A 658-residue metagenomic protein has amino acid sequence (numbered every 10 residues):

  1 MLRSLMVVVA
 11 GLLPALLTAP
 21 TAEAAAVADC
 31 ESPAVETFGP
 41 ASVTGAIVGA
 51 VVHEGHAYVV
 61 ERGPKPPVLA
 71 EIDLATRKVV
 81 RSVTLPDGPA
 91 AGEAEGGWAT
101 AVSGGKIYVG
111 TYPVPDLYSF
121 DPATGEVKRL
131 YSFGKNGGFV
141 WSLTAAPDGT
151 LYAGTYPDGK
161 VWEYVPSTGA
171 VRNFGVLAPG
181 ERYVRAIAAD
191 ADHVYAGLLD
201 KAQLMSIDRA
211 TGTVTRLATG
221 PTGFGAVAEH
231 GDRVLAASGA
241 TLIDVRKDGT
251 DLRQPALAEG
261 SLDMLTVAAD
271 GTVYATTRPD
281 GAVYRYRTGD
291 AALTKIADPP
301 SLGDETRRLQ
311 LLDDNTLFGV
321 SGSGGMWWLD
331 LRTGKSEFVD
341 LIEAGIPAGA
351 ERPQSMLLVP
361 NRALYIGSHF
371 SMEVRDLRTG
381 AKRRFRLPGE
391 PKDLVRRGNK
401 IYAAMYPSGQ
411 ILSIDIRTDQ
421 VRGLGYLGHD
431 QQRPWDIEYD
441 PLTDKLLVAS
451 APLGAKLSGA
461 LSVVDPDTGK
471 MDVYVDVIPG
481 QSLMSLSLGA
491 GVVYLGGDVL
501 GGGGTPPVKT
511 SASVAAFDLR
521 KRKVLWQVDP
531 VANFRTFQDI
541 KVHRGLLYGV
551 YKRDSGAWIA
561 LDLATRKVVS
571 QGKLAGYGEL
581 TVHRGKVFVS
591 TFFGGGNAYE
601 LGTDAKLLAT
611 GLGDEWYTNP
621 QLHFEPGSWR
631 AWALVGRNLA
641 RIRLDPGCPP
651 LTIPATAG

Functional and structural regions predicted by a protein language model:
M1-A26: Secretory targeting and sorting signals
A26-T44: A short helix->beta-strand "capping" segment at the edge of beta-propeller domains
F38-V68, E95-W98: Beta-strand-rich domains and repeat architectures in extracellular enzymes and scaffolds, especially beta-propellers
T44-V51, A91-A101, G137-T144, E181-A188 (+10 more regions): Repeated scaffold domains used in trafficking and secretory/extracellular systems, primarily beta-propellers
A57-V60, I107-V109, L151-A153, V194-A196 (+10 more regions): Conserved beta-propeller blade signature
G63, P113, P157, D200 (+10 more regions): Residue-level signature of beta-propeller blades and closely related beta-rich strand-turn architectures in secreted
V448-S458, G496-S511: Short, conserved, GDST-rich strand-edge loop motifs in beta-rich repeat architectures
L612-G658: Blade-level signature of beta-propeller repeat domains, shared across WD40, Kelch, NHL, RCC1 and BNR/Asp-box propellers
